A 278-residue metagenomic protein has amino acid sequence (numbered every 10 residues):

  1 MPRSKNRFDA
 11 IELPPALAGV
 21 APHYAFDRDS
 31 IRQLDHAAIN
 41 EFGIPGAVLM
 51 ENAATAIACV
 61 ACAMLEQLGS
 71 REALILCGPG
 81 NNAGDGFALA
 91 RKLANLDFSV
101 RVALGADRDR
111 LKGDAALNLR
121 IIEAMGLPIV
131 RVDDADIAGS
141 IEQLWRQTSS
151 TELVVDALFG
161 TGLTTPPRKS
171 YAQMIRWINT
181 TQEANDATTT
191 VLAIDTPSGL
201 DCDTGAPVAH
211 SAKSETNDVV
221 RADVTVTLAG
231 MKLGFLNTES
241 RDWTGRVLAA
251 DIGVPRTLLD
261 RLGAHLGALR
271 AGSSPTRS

Functional and structural regions predicted by a protein language model:
M1-L76: An N-terminal, well-structured beta->alpha segment
P2-F26, S150-S278: YjeF_N-associated NAD(P)HX repair module
A25-R28, N40, I44-A47, E51-T55 (+9 more regions): Electropositive phosphate-/nucleotide-binding environments in soluble metabolic enzymes
R32-D35, I39, E142-W145, I175 (+1 more regions): Generic detector of well-ordered alpha-helical segments enriched in charged/polar residues, highlighting helical
D35-A38, F42, A61, L65 (+5 more regions): Structural signal for hydrophobic packing residues in well-ordered secondary-structure cores of soluble enzyme domains
A58-G160, T164-I194: Nucleotide and nucleotide-moiety/phosphate-recognizing core
